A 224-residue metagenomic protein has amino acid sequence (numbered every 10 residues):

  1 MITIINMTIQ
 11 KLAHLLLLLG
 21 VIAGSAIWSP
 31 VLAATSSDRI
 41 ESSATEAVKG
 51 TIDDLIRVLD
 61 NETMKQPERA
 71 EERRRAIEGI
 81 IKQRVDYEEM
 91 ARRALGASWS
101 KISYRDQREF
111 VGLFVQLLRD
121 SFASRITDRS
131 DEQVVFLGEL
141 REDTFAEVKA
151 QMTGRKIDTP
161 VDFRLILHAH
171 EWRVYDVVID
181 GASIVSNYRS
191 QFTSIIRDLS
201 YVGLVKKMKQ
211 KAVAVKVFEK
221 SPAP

Functional and structural regions predicted by a protein language model:
I4-L17: Bacterial N-terminal signal peptides that target proteins for export
L15-A26: Bacterial N-terminal signal peptides
I27-A33: Sec/Tat signal peptide C-region and signal peptidase I cleavage site
D38-L118: Early exported N-terminus immediately downstream of N-terminal targeting peptides
R39, R57, N61-E68, E72 (+7 more regions): Surface-exposed, polar/charged faces of alpha-helical domains in mature secreted/periplasmic/lumenal proteins
D120-T159, K211-P224: Surface-exposed, charged secondary-structure patches
P160-S186: Short beta-strand edge/turn micro-motifs at domain boundaries
I179-P224: Low-complexity, intrinsically disordered terminal/linker segments enriched in charged and Gly/Pro repeats
